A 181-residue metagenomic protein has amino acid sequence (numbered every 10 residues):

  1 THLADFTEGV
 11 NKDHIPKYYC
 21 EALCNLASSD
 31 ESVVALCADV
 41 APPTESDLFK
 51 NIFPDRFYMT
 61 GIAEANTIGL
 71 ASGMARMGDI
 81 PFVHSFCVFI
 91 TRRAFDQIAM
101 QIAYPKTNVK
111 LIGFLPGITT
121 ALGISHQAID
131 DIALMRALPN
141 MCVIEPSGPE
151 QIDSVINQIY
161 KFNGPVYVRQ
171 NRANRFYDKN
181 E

Functional and structural regions predicted by a protein language model:
T1-K179: Thiamine diphosphate
